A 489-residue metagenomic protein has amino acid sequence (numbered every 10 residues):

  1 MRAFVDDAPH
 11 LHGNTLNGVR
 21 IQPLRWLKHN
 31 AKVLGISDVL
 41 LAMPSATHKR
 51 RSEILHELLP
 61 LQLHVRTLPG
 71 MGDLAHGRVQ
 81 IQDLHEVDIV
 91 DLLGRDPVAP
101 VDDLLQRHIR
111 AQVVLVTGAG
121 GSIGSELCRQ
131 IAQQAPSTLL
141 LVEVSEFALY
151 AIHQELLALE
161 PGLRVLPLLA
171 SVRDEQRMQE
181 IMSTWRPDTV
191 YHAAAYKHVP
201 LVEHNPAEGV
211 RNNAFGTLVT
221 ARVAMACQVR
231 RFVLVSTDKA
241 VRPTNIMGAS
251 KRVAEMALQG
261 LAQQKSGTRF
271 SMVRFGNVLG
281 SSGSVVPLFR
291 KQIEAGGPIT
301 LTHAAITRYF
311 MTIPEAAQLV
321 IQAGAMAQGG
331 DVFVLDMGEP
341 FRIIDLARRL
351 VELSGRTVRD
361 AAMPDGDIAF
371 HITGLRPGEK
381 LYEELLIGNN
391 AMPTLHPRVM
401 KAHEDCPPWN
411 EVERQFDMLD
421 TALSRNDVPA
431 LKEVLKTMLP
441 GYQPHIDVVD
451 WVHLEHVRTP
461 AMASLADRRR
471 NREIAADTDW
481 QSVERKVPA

Functional and structural regions predicted by a protein language model:
M1-H76, V144-H153, A158-P161, V165-L166 (+1 more regions): A solvent-exposed beta-alpha-beta segment
A31, G35-S37, P136-S137, M182-Y191 (+1 more regions): Proline-aspartate-enriched helix->loop->beta-strand connector
S52-L68, T138-S145, T189, H204-R231: NAD(P)-cofactor binding segment of oxidoreductase domains
G77, H192, Y196-M256, G260: Conserved Rossmann-fold NAD(P)-dependent oxidoreductase catalytic core, especially the SDR/UDP-sugar
Q82-V90, G94-R186: N-terminal Rossmann/SDR dinucleotide-binding element
A99, L104-H108, G260-V278, S282-A489: Strand-loop microenvironment adjacent to phosphate/nucleotide-handling motifs in alpha/beta enzyme folds
P167, G209, F270-V273: Hydrophobic/aromatic anchor residues within beta-strands of the central parallel beta-sheet of Rossmann-like
L168-L169, R211, H303, I372: Conserved residues in the N-terminal Rossmann fold of short-chain dehydrogenase/reductase
